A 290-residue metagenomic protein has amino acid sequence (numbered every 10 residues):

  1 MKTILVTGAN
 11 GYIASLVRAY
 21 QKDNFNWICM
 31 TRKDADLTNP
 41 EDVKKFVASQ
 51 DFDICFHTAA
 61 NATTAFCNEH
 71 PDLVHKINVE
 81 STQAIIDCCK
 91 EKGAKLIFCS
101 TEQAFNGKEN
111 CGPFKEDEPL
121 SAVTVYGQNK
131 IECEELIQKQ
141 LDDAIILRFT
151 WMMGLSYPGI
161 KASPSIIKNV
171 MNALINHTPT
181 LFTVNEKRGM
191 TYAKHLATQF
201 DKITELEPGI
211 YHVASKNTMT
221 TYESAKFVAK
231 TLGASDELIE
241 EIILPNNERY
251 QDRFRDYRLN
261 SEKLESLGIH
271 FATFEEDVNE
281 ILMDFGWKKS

Functional and structural regions predicted by a protein language model:
K2-Q21: N-terminal Rossmann NAD(P)H-binding glycine-rich loop of SDR-like oxidoreductase domains
T7, M30, C55-N61, L96-E102 (+2 more regions): SDR active-site strand-loop-helix element
N26-K45: Adenosine-cofactor binding site in Rossmann-like domains, unifying the SAM/SAH pocket of S-adenosylmethionine-dependent
P40-I77, C88: NAD(P)H-binding glycine-rich loop region in Rossmannoid oxidoreductase-like domains and their noncatalytic homologs
K76, E80-A84, A104-L147, M153 (+1 more regions): Catalytic helix-loop patch of NAD(P)-dependent Rossmann-fold dehydrogenases
E135-R188, H195: NAD(P)-dependent short-chain dehydrogenase/reductase
Q199, I203-R249, K289: Mid/C-terminal beta-alpha module of Rossmann-like enzyme folds, strongest in SDR-family dehydrogenases/epimerases
T220-K226, I243-I281, F285-S290: Conserved C-terminal active-site "lid" loop/helix of NAD(P)H-dependent oxidoreductases that clamps the redox cofactor
